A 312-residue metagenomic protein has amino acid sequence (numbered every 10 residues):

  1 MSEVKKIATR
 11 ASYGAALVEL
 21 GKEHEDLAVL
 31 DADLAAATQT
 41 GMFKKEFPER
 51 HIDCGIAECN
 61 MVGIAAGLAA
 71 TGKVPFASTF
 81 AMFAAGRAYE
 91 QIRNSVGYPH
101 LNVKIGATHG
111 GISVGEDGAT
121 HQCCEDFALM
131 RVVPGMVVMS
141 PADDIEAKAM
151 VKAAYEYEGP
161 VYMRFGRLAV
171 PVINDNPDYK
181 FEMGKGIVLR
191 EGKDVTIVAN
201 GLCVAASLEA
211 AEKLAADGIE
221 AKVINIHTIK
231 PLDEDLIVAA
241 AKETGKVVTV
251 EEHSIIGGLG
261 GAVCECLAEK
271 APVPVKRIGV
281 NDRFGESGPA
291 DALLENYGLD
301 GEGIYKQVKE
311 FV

Functional and structural regions predicted by a protein language model:
M1-R164, A169: Thiamine diphosphate
A11, E23-D26, L34-K45, V114-G115 (+1 more regions): Thiamine diphosphate
